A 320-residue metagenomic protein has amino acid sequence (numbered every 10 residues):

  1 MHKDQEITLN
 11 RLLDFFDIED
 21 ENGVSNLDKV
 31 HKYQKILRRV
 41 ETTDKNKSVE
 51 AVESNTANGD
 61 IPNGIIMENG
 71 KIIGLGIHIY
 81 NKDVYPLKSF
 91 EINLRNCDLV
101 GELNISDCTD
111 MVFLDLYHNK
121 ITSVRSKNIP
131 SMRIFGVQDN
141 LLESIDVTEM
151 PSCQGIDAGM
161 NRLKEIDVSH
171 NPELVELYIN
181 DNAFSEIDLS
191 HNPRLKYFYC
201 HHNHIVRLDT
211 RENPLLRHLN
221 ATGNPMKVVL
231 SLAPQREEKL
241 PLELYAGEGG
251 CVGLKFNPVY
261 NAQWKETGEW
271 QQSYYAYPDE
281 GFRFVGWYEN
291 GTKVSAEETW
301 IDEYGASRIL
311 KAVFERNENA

Functional and structural regions predicted by a protein language model:
M1-N104, T109, F113, P130 (+5 more regions): N-terminal capping/linker segments that flank leucine-rich repeat
L75-I77, F90-N93, L114-L116, R133-V137 (+4 more regions): Conserved hydrophobic beta-strand positions in leucine-rich repeat
C97, N119, V137-N140, N161 (+3 more regions): Consensus "Asn ladder" position of solenoid repeat domains
V100-L103, V124, I145, I166-V168 (+3 more regions): Canonical leucine-rich repeat
E237-P241, T267-S273: Short coil/turn motif common to extracellular beta-sandwich-like domains
L244-A246, V252-N257, F284-G291: Change to "...patches in solvent-exposed regions of secreted, membrane-anchored, or virion-exposed structural
E266, V294-N317: Extracellular interaction modules
W270-A296: Surface-exposed interfaces of beta-sheet-rich extracellular modules
